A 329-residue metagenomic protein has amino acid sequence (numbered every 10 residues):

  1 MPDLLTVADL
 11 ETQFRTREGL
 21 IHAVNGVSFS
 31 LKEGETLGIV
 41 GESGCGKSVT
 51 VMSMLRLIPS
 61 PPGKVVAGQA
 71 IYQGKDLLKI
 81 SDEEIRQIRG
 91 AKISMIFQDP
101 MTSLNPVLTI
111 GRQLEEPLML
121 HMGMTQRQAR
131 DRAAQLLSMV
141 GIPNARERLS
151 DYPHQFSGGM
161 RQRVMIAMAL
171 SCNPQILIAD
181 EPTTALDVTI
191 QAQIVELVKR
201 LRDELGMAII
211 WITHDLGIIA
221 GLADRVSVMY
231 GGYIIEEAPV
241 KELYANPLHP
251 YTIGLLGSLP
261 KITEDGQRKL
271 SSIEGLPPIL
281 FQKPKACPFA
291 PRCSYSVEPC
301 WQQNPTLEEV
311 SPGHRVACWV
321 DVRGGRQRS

Functional and structural regions predicted by a protein language model:
D3, P143-E147, E237-S329: Short catalytic/signature loops enriched in Gly
E42, I178, P182, L186-R268: P-loop NTP-binding/switch modules centered on Walker-like glycine-rich loops
V51, L55, I71, M101 (+4 more regions): Short helical segment in ABC ATPase nucleotide-binding domains corresponding to the A-loop/adjacent helical element
V65-D76: Conserved ABC transporter NBD signature motif
D151-F156, M160: Conserved ABC ATPase signature
S171-Q175: A short, proline-enriched helix->beta-strand linker immediately N-terminal to the Walker B motif in ABC-type P-loop
